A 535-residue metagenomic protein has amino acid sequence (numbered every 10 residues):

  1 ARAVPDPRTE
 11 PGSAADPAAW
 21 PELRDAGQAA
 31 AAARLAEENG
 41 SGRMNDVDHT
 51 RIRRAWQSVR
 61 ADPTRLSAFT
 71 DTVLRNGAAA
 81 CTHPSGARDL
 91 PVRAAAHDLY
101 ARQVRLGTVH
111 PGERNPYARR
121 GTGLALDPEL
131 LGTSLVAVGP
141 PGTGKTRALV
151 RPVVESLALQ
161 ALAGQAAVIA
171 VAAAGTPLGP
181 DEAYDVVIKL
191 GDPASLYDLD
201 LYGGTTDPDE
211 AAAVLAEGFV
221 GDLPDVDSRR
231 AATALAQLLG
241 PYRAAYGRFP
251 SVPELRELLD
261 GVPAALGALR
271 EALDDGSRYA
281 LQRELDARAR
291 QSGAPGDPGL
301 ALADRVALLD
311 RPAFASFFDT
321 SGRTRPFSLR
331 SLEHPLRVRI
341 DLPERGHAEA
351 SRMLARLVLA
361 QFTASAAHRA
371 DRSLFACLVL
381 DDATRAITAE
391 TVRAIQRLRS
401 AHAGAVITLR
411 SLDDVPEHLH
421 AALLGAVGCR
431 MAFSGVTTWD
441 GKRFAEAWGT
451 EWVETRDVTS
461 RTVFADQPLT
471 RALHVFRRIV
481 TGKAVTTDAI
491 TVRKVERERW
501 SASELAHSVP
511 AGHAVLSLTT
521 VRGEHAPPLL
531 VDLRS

Functional and structural regions predicted by a protein language model:
A1-A167, T176-Y184, E210, R229 (+8 more regions): Accessory regions of macromolecular translocation/handling assemblies
P141, L149-A167, V171-A401, A506-V509 (+1 more regions): P-loop NTPase motor domains
A167-V171, V186-I188, G404-L409, R430-S434 (+1 more regions): Short hydrophobic alpha-helical runs that function as membrane-insertion/retention elements
A173-A174, A383-T384, R410-L412, G435-V436: Short, ordered loop/turn segments at secondary-structure junctions
P180-A183, V415-A426: Short regulatory helix/loop adjacent to the ATP-binding pocket of P-loop NTPases
A183-V187, A394-I395, A422, A447-T450 (+1 more regions): Short secondary-structure boundary/capping segments
L398-P416: Sensor-1/coupling segment of RecA-like P-loop NTPase cores
A421-T462: Conserved P-loop NTPase catalytic core
